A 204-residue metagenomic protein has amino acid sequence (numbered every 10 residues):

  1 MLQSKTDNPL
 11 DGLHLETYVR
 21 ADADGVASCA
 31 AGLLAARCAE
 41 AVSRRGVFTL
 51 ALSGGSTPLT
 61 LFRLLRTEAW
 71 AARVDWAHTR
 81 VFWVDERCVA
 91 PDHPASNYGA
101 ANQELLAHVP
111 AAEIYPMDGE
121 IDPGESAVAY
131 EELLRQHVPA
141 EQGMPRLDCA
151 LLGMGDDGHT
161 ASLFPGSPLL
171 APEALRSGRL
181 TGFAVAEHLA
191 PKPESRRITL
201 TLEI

Functional and structural regions predicted by a protein language model:
M1-L50: N-terminal glycine-/serine-/threonine-rich phosphate-binding loop
L2-H14, V74-L151: Ligand-binding beta-strand-loop-alpha-helix segment within the catalytic cores of soluble metabolic enzymes
L34-R37, T60-W70, N102, E131-R135: Short, well-ordered amphipathic alpha-helices
C38-R45, A69-R73, H137-G143: Alpha-helix termini
T49-S53, F82-D85: Short glycine-rich or small-residue beta-strand-to-loop segments that form or flank ligand, phosphate, metal/Fe-S
L52-T57, L152-D156: Glycine-rich beta-strand-to-loop/alpha-helix junction loops that act as flexible
L64-V74, G99-Q103, P165-L175: A glycine- and small-aliphatic-rich helix-loop capping segment at beta-alpha/alpha-beta transitions that lines
L152-E203: Class I SAM-dependent methyltransferase SAM-binding "motif I" and its flanking Rossmann-like core
